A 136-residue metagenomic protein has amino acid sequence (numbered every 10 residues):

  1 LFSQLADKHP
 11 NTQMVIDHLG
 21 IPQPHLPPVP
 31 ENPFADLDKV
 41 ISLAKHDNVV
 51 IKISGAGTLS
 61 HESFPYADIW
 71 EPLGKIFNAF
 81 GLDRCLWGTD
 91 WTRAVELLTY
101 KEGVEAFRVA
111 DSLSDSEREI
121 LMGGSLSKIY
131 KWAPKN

Functional and structural regions predicted by a protein language model:
L1-L86, P134-N136: Catalytic pocket-lining loop regions of alpha/beta-barrel enzymes, especially the amidohydrolase/enolase/GH5 lineages
H18, I51, D90, R118 (+1 more regions): Divalent metal-coordination and catalytic microenvironments
G57-T58, W91-A94: Short Gly/Pro-enriched loop/turn and capping motifs at secondary-structure junctions
K75, A79-L86, V95-N136: Mid-to-C-terminal alpha-helical segments outside catalytic/metal-binding sites
